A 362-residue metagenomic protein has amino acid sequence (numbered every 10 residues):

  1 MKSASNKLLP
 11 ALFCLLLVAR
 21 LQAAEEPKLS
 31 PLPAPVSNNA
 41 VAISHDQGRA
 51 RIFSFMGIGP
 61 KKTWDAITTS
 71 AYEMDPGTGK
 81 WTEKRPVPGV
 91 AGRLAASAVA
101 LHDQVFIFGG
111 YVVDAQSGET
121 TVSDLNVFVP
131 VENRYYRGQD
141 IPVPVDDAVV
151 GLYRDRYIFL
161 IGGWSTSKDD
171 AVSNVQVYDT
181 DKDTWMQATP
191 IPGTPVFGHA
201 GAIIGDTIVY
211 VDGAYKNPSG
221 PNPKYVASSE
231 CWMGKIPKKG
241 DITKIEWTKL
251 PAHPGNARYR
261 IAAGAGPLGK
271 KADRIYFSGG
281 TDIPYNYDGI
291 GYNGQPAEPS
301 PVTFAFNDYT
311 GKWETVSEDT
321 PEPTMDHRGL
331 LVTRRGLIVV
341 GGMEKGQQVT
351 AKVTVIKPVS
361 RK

Functional and structural regions predicted by a protein language model:
M1-A11: Bacterial N-terminal signal peptides that target proteins for export
S3, R20-A24: Extreme N-terminus of proteins, especially the signal/transit-peptide cleavage junction and the first residues
P10-R20: Bacterial N-terminal signal peptides
A23-K362: Kelch-like beta-propeller repeat domains
